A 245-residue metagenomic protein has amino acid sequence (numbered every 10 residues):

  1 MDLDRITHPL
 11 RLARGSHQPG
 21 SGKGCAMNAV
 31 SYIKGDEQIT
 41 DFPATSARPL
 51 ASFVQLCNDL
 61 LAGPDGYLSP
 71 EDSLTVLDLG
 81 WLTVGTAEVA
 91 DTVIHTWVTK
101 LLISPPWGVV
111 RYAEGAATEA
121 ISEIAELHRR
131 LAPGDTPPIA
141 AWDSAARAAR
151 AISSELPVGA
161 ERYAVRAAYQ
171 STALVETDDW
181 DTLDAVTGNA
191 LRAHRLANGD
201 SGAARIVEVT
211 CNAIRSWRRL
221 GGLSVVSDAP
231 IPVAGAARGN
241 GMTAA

Functional and structural regions predicted by a protein language model:
M1-A245: Short, glycine-biased loop/turn motifs at secondary-structure junctions and in low-complexity Ser/Thr/Pro-rich termini
